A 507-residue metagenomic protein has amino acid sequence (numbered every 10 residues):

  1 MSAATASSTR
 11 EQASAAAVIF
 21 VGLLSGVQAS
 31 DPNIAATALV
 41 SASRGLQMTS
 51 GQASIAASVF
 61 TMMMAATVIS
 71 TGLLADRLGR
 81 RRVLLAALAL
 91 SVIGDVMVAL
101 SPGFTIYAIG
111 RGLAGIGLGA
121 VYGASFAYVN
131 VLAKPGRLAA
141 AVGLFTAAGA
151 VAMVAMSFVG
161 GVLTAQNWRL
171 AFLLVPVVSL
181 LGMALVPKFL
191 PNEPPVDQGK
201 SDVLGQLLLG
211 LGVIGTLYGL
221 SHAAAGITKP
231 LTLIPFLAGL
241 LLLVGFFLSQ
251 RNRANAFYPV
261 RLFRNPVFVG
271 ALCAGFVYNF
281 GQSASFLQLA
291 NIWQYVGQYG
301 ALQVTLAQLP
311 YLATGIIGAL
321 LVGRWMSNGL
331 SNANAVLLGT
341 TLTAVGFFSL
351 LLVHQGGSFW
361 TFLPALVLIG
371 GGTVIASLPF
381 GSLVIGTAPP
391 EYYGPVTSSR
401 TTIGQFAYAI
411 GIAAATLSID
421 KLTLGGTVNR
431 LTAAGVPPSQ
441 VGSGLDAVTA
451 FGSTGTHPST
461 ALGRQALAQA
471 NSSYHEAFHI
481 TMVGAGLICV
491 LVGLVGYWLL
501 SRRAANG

Functional and structural regions predicted by a protein language model:
S2-A17, V448-G507: Transmembrane-helix exit segments and adjacent C-terminal regions of multi-pass membrane proteins
S14-Q28, A35-T37, S50, L204 (+4 more regions): 12-transmembrane solute porter fold
A38-A66, I106, L302-Q303: Extracellular/periplasmic helix-loop-helix junction of adjacent transmembrane segments in MFS-like secondary
A42-S43, L74-A75, V159-A165, L220 (+4 more regions): Interfacial helix-cap and linker-helix signal at transmembrane-aqueous boundaries of multi-pass secondary transporters
G45-Q47, G79, L100-I106, Q298 (+1 more regions): Helix-breaking motifs and short loop linkers at transmembrane-helix boundaries and internal kinks in secondary membrane
S58-G72, F126, L309-L321: Central cavity-lining transmembrane alpha-helices of secondary-active solute carriers, predominantly the Major
V68-L204: Helix-loop-helix hairpins in multi-pass membrane proteins, especially solute transporters
G161-A274: Hydrophobic transmembrane-helix bundles of small-molecule transporters
